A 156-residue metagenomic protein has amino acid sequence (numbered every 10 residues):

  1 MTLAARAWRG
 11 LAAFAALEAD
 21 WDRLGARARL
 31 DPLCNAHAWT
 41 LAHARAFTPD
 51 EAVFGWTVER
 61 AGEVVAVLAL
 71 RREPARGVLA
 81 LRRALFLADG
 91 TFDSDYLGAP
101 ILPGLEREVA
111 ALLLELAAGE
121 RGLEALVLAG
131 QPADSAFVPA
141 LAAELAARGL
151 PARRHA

Functional and structural regions predicted by a protein language model:
M1-A156: N-acyltransferase acceptor-side catalytic subdomain
